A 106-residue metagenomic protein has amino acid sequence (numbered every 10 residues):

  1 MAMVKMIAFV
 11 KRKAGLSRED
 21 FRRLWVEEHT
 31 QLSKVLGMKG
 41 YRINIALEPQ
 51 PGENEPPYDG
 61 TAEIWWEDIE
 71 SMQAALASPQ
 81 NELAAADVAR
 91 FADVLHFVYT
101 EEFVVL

Functional and structural regions predicted by a protein language model:
A2-L106: Macromolecular interaction modules
